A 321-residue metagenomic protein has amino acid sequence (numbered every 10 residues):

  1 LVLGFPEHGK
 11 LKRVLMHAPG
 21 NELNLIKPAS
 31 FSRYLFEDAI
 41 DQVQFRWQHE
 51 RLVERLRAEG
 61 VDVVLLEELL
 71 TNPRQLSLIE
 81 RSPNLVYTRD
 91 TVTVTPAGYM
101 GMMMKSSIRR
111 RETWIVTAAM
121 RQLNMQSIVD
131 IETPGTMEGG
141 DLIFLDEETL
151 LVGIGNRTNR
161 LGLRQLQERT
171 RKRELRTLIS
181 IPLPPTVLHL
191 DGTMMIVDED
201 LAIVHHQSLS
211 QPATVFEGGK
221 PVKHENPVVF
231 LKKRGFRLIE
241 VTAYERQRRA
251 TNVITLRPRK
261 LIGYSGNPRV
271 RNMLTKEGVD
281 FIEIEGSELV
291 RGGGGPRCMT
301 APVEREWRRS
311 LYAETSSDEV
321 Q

Functional and structural regions predicted by a protein language model:
L1-Q321: The feature marks the mature, well-folded catalytic cores of soluble enzymes
